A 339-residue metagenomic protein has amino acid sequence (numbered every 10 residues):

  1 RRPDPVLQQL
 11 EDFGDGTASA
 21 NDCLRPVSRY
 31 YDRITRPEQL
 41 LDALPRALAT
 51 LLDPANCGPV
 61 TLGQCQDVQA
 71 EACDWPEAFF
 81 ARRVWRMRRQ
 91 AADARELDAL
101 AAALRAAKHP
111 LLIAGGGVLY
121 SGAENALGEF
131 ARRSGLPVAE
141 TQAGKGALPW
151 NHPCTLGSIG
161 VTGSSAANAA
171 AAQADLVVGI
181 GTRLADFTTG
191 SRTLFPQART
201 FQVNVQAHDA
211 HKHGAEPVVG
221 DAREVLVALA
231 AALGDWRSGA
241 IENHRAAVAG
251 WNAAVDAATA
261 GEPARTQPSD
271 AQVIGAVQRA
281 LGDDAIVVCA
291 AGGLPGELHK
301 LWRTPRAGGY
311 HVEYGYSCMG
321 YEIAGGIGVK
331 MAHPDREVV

Functional and structural regions predicted by a protein language model:
R1-G239, A280-D283: N-terminal alpha/beta PP-like core and its mobile active-site loop of ThDP/TPP-dependent enzymes
P3-D15, Q173, A210-H211, P217-V219 (+3 more regions): Thiamine diphosphate
R83-E96, G239-Q267: Long, charged amphipathic helices and adjacent flexible linkers at domain junctions
I113, V288-A290, V339: Short, conserved beta-strand edge motifs with alternating hydrophobic and charged residues
A249-D335: Active-site diphosphate/adenylate-binding microenvironment
